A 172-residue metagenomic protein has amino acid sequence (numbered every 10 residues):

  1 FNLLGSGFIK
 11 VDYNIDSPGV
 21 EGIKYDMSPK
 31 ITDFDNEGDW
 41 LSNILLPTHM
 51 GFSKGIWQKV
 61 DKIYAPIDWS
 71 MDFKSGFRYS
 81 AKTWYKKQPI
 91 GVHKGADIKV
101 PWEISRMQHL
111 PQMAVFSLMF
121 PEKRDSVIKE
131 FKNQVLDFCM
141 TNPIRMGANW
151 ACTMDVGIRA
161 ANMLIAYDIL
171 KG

Functional and structural regions predicted by a protein language model:
F1-V92, K99-E103, P121: Extended, charge-enriched "interface" segments that sit outside catalytic cores
A81-K82, K87-G91, D97-G172: Aromatic-lined, polymer-binding surfaces characteristic of secreted/periplasmic polysaccharide-degrading enzymes
